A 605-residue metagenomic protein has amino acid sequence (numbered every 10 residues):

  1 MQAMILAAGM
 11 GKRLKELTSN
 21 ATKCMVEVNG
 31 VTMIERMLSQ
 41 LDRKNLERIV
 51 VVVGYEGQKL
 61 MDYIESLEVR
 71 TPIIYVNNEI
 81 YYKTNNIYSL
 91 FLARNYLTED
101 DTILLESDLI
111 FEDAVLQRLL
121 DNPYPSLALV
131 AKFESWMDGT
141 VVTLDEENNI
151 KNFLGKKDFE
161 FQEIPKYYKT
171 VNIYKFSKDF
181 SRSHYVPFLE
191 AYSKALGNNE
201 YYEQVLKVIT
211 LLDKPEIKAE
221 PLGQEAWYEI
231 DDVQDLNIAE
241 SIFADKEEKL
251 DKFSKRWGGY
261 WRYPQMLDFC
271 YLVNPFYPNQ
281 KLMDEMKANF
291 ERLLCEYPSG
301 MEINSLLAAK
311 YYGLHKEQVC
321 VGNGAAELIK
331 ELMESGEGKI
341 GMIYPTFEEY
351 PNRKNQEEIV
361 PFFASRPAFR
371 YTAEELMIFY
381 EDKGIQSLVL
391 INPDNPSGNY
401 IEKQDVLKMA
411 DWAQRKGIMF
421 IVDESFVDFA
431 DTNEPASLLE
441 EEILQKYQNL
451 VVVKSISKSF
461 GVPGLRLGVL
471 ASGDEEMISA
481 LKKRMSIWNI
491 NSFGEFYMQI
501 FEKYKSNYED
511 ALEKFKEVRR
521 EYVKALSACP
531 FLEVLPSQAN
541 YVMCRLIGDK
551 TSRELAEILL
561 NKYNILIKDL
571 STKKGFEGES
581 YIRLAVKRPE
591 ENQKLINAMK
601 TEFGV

Functional and structural regions predicted by a protein language model:
M1-I5, V31-T102: Conserved N-terminal catalytic core of the sugar/cofactor nucleotidyltransferase
M1-T18: N-terminal nucleotide-binding beta1-loop-alpha1 segment
E68-T140, L144: Conserved beta-loop-beta/alpha segment of the NTase-like Rossmann-fold superfamily that binds/positions NTPs
E112-L196: Conserved core of the sugar-phosphate nucleotidyltransferase
R118-N122, R370-G384, P396-S459: Active-site pre-lysine segment of PLP-dependent enzymes
K166-T170, G300, N449-S537: PLP-dependent aminotransferase class I/II
I238-E296, K383-G384, I418: N-terminal "arm"/small-domain region of PLP-dependent enzymes with the aminotransferase-like
K516, C529-Y563, V586: Conserved PLP-binding catalytic core of the aspartate aminotransferase-like
